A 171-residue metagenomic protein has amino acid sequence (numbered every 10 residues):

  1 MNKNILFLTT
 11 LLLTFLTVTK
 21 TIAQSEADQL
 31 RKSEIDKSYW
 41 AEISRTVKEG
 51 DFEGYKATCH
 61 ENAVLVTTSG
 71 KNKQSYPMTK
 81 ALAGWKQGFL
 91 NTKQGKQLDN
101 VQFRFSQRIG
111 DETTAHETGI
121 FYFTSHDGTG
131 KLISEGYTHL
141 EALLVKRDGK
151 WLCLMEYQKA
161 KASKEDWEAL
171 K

Functional and structural regions predicted by a protein language model:
M1-A27: Bacterial Sec-dependent N-terminal signal peptides
T21-A57, L170-K171: Short, low-complexity N-terminal intrinsically disordered segments enriched in polar/charged residues
A27, G128-S134, S163-A169: A short acidic/glycine-rich loop-to-helix N-cap element
L30-E34, S38, F52-T113, L132-E135: A solvent-exposed, acidic/Ser-Thr-rich amphipathic alpha-helical stretch
C59, S69, G119-F121, Y157-Q158: A mature extracytoplasmic/lumenal domain signature
V64, G119-H126: Generic short beta-strand segments
Q107-A115, L144-W151: A short, structured loop/turn motif at beta-sheet edges
Y137-E168: Short beta-strand edge/turn micro-motifs at domain boundaries
